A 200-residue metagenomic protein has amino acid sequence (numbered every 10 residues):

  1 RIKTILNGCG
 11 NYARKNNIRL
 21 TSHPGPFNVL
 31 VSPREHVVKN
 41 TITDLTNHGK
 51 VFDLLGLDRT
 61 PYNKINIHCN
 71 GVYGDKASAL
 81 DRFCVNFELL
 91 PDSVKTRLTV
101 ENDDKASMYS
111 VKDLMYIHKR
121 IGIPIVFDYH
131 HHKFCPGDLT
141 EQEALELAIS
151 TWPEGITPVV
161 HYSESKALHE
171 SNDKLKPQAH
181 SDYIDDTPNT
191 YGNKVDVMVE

Functional and structural regions predicted by a protein language model:
I2-R120: Active-site acidic/histidine proton-transfer and metal-coordination neighborhood in alpha/beta enzyme cores
L20, I125-D128: Residue-level marker for buried hydrophobic side chains located in beta-strands that build the well-ordered beta-sheet
H36, H48, H68, H118 (+4 more regions): Histidine (H) residue identity feature
N70, D103-K105, Y129-H132, S165: Histidine- and/or cysteine-centered catalytic micro-motif in compact active-site loops
E101-V111, K133-A144: Active-site glycine- and acidic-residue-rich loops that bind and position anionic ligands or nucleotide-like cofactors
I123, F134-E200: Histidine-acidic metal/acid-base catalytic patches
